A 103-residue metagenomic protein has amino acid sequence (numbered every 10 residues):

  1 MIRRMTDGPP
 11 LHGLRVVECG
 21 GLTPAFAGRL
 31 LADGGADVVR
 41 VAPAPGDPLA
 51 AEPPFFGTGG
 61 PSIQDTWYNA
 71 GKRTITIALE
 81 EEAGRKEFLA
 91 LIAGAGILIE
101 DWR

Functional and structural regions predicted by a protein language model:
M1-R103: N-terminal helix-loop segment corresponding to the beta1-alpha1 unit of nucleotide/adenylate-binding folds
